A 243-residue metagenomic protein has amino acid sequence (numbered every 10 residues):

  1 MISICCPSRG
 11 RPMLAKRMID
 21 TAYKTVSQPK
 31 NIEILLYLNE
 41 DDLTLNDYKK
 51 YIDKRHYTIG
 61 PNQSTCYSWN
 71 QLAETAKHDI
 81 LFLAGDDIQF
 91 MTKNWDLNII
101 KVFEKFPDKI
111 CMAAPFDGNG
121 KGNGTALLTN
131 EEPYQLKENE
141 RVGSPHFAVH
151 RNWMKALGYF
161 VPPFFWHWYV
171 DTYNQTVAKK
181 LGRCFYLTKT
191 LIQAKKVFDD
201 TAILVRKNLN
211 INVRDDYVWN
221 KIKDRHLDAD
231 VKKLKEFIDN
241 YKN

Functional and structural regions predicted by a protein language model:
M1-T21: N-proximal low-complexity "stem/linker" segments adjacent to membrane-targeting elements
D20-N31: Short, acidic, metal-binding catalytic loop of nucleotide-sugar glycosyltransferases
K30-D42, T58-I59: Short beta-strand/loop segment that forms part of the nucleotide-sugar
N70-I80: Active-site nucleotide-sugar/metal-binding loop of Leloir-type enzymes
H78-Q89: Short beta-strand-to-loop acidic/aromatic patch adjacent to the donor-nucleotide binding site
N94-M112: Conserved donor-nucleotide/metal-binding helix-loop-beta segment in metal-dependent transferases, i.e., the alpha-helix
C111-N139: Short beta-strand-to-loop element that shapes/binds the nucleotide-sugar donor at the catalytic cleft/hinge
F165-N243: C-terminal catalytic/acceptor-binding lobe
